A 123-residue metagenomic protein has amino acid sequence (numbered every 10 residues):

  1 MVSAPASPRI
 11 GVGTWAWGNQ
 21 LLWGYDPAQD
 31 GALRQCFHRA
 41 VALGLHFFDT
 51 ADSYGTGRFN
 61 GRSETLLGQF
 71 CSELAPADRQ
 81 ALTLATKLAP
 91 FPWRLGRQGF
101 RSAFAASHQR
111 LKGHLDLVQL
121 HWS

Functional and structural regions predicted by a protein language model:
M1-L82: N-terminal binding-site loop/beta-alpha segment at the start of enzyme catalytic domains that lines or forms
V12, L82-L84, S107, L115: Structural signal for hydrophobic
W15-W17, S53, K87-F91, L120-S123: Active-site beta-loop-alpha junctions enriched in small/polar residues
F47-A51, A85, D116-L120: Short beta-strand segments at enzyme active-site cores
L66-F70, T83, K87, G99-A106: Generic beta-strand or strand-like secondary-structure segments
F91-S123: Glycine/proline-rich, positively charged, aromatic-decorated active-site loop/lid region on the catalytic face
